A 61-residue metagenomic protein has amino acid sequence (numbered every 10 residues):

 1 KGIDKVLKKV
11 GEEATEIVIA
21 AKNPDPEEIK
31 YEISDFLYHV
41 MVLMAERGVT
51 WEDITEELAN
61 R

Functional and structural regions predicted by a protein language model:
K1-I33, L37-R61: Flexible "arm" and connector segments at domain edges
